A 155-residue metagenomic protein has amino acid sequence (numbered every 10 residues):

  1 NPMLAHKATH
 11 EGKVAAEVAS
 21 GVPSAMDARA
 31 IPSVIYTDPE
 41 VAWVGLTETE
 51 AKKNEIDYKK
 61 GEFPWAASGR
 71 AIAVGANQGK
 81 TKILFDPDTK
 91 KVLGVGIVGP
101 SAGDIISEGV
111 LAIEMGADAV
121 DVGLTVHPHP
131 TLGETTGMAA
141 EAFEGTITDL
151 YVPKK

Functional and structural regions predicted by a protein language model:
N1-A5, Y36-V41: Short, surface-exposed loop/turn motifs that are enriched in glycine and acidic residues and include a nearby proline
N1-R29, K90, T131: Rossmann-like dinucleotide/flavin-binding elements
S20, I31, T37-K155: Flexible, glycine-rich terminal cap/loop adjacent to redox cofactors in electron-transfer oxidoreductases
